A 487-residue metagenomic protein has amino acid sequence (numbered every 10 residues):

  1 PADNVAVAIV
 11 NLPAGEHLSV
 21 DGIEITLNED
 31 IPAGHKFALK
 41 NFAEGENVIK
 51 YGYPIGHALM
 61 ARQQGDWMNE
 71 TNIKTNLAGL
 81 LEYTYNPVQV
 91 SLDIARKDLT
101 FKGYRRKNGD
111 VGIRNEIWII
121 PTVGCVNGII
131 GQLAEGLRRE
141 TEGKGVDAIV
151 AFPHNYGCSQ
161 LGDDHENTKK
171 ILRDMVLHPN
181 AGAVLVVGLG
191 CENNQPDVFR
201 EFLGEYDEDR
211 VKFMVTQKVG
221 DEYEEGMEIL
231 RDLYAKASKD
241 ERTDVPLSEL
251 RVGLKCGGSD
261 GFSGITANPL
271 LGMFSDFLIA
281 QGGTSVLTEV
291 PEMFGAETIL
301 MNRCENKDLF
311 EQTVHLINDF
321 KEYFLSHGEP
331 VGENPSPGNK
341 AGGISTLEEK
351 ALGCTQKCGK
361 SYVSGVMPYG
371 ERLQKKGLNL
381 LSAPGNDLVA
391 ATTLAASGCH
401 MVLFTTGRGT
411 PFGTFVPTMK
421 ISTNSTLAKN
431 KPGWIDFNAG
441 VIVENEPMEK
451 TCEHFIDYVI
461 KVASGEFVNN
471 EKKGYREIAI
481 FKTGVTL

Functional and structural regions predicted by a protein language model:
P1-M401, R408-P411, V416-L487: Metallocofactor- and cofactor-centric catalytic cores in central/energy metabolism, strongly enriched
